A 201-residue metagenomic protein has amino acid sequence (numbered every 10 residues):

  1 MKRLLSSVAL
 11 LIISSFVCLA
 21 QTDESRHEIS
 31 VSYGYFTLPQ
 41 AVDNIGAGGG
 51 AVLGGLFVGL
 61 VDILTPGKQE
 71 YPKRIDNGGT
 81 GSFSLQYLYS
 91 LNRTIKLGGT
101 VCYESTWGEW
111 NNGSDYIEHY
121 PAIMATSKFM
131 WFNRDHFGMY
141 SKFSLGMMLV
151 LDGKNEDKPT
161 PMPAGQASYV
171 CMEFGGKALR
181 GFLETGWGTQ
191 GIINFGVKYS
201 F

Functional and structural regions predicted by a protein language model:
M1-R26: Cleavable N-terminal export/targeting peptides
A20-Y89, K198: Short glycine/proline- and aromatic-enriched beta-strand/turn motifs that initiate or cap beta-hairpins
E24, G78-T80, E118-A122, A164-G165 (+1 more regions): Membrane-spanning beta-strands of outer-membrane beta-barrel proteins
Y35, G79-N155, M172-K177: Gram-negative (and chloroplast) outer-membrane scaffold detector with strong preference for beta-barrel transmembrane
A41-G48, E109-Y116, L151-K158, I193-K198: Outer-membrane beta-barrel translocator domains and adjoining extracellular loop/strand segments of Gram-negative
K73-N77, G113-H119, D157-P163, T185: Replace "Gram-negative outer membrane beta-barrel proteins" with "bacterial and organellar outer membrane beta-barrel
N77, N111-D115, N133-D135, F182-G196: Solvent-exposed loop/turn segments connecting transmembrane beta-strands in outer-membrane beta-barrel proteins
P159-L179: Short cationic/low-complexity microdomains
